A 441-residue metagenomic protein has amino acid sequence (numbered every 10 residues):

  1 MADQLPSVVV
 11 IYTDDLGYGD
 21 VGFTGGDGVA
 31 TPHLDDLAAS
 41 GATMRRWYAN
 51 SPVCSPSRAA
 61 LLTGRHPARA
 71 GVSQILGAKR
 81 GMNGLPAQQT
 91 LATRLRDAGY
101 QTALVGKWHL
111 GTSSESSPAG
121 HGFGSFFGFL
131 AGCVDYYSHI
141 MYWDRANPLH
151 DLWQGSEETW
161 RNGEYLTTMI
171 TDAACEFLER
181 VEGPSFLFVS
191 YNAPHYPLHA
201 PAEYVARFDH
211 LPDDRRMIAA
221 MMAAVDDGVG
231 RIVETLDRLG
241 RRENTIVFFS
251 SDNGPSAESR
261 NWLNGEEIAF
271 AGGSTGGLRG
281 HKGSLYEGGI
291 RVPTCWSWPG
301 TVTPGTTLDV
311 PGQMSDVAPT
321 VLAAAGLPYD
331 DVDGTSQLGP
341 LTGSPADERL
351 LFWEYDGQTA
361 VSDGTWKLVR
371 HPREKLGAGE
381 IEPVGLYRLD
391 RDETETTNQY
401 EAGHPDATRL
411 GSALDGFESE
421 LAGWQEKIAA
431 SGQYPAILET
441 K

Functional and structural regions predicted by a protein language model:
M1-G385, L389-K441: Formylglycine-dependent sulfatase
